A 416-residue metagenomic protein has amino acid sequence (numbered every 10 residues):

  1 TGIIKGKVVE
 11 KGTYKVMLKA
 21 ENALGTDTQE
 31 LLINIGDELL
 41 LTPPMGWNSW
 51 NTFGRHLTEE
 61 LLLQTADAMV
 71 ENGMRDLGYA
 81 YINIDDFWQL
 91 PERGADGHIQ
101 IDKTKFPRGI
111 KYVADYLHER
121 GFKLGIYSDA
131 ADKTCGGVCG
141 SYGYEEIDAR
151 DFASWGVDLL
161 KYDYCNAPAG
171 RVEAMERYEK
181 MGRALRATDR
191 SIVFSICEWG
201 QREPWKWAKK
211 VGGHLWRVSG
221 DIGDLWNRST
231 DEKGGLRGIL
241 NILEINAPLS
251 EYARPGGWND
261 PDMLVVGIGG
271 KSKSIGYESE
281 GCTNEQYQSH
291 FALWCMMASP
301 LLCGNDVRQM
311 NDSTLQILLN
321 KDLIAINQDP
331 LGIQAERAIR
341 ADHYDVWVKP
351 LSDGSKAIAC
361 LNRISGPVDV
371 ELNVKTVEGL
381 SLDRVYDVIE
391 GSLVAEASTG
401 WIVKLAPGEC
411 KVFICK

Functional and structural regions predicted by a protein language model:
T1-V9: Strand-loop-strand motifs at the edges of beta-sheets in extracellular beta-sandwich domains
G12-N22: A short beta-strand micro-motif common to beta-rich folds, especially ectodomain repeats
G25-G36: C-terminal edge beta-strand
N34-E59: An acidic-aromatic substrate-binding cleft motif
N51, T65, M69-R171: Aromatic-lined carbohydrate-binding/catalytic grooves of carbohydrate-active enzymes
Y144-I147, V193-N305: Glycan-recognition surfaces
Q288, W294-M297, L302-G304, R340-E378 (+1 more regions): Carbohydrate-binding surface patches
E396-K416: C-terminal beta-strand-rich structural cap/linker in extracellular carbohydrate-active enzymes
